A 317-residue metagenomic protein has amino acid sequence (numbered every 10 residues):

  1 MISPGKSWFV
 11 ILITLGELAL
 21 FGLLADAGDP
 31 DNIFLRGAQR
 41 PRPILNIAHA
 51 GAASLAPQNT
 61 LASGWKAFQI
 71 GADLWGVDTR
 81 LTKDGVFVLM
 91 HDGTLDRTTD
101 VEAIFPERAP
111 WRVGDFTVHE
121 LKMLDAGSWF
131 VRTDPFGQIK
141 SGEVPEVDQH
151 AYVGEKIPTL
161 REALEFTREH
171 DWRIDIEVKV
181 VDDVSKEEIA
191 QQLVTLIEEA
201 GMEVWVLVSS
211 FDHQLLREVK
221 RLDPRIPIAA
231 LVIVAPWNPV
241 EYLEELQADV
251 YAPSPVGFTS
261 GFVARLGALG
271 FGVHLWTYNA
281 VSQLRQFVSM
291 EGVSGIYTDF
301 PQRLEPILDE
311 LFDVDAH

Functional and structural regions predicted by a protein language model:
I2-H317: Phosphate-group recognition and catalysis centered on beta-loop-alpha active-site segments
